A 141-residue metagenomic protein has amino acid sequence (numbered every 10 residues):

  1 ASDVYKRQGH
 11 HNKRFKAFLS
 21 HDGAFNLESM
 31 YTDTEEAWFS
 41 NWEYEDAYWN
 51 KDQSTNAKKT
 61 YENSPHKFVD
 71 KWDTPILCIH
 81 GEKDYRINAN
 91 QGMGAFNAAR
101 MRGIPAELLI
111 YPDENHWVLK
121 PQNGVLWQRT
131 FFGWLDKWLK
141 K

Functional and structural regions predicted by a protein language model:
S2-K141: Active-site-proximal cap/loop segments of hydrolase catalytic domains
